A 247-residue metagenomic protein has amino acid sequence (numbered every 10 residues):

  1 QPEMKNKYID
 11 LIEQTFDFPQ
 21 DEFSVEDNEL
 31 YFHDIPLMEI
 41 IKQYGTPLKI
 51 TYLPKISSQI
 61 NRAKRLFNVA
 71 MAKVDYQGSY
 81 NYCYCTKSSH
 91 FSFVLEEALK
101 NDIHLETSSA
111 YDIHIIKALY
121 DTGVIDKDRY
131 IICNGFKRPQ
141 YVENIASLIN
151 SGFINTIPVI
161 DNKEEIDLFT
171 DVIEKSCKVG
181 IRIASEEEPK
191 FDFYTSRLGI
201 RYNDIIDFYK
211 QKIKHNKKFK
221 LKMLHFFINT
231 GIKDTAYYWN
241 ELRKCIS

Functional and structural regions predicted by a protein language model:
Q1-C177, I181, I206-K210, K214-K220 (+1 more regions): A charged N-terminal "starter" segment
Y8-D10, T230-I232, Y237-S247: C-terminal active-site-proximal or functional interface alpha/beta core segments in diverse enzymes
A184-R197, M223-Y238: Active-site-proximal beta-alpha loop/turn segments in soluble metabolic enzymes
E186, T195-K210, N240-K244: Flavin-dependent oxidoreductase catalytic cores
Y202, H215, I228-N229: Domain-scale recognition of functional cores that engage charged ligands
